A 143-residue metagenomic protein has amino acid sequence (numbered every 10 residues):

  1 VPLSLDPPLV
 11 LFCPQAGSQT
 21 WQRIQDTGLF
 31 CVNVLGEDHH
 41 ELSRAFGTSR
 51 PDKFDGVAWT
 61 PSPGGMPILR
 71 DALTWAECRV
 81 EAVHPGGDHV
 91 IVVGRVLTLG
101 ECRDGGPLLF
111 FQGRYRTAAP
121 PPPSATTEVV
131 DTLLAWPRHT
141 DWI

Functional and structural regions predicted by a protein language model:
V1-I143: Basic, polyanion-binding surface patches
